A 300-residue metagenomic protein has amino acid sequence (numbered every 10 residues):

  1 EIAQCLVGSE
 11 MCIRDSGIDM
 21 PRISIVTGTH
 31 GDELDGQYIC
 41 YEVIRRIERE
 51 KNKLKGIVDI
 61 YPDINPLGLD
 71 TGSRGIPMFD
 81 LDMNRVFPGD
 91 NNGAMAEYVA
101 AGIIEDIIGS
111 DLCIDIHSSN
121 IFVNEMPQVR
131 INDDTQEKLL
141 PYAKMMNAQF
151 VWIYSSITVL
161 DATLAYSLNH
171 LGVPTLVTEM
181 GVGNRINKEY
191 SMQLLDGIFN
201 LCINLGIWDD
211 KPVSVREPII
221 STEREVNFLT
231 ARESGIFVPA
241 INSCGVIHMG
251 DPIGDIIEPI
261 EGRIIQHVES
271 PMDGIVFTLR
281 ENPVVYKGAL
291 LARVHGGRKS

Functional and structural regions predicted by a protein language model:
E1-G8, C12-I13: Single conserved hydrophobic/aromatic residue that forms the stacking wall/gate of nucleotide- or nucleobase-binding
I13-D19: Short beta-strand-to-loop junctions in surface cap/lid or active-site-entrance loops
M20, L34-T163, S167-M180, I186: Active-site/substrate-binding loop(s) of hydrolase catalytic cores
H30: Conserved phosphate/anionic-ligand binding catalytic regions in large, soluble enzymes, centered on
M192-D210: His/Asp/Glu-rich mid-to-C-terminal helical/loop segments that flank catalytic regions of hydrolases
I207-D255, P259-A292: Generic structural motif
Y286, G296-S300: Long, positively charged, glycine-interspersed low-complexity recognition regions
